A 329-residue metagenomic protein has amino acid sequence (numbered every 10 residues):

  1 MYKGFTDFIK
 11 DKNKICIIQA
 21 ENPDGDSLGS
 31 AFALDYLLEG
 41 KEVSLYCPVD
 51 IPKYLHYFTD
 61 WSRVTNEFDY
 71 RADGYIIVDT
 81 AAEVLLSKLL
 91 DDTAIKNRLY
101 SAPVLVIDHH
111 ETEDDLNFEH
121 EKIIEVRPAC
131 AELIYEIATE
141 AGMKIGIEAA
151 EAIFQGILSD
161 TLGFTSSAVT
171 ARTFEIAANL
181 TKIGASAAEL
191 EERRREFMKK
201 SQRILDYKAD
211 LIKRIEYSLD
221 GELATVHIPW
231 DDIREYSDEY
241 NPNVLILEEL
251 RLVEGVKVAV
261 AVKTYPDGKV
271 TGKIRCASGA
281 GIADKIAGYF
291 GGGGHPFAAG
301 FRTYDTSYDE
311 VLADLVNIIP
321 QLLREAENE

Functional and structural regions predicted by a protein language model:
M1-E329: Replace "Mg2+/Mn2+-dependent" with "divalent metal-dependent
